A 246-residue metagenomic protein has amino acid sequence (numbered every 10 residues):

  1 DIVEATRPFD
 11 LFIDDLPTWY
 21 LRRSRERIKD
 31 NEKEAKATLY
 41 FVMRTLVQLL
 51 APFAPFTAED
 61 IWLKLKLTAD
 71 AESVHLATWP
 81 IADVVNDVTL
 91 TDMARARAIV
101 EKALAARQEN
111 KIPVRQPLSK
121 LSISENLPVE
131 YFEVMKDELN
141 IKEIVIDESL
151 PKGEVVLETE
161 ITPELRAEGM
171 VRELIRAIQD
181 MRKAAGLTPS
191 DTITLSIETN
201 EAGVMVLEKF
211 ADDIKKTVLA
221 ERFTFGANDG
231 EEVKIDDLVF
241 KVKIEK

Functional and structural regions predicted by a protein language model:
D1-K246: Feature 926 captures the class I aminoacyl-tRNA synthetase adenylation module centered on the KMSKS loop
